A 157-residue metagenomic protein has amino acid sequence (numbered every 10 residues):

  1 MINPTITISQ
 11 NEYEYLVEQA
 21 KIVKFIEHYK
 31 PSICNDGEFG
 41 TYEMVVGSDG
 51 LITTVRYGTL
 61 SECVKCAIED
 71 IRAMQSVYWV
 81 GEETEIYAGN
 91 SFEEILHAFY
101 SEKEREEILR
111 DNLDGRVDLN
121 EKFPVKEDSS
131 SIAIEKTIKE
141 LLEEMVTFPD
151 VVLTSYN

Functional and structural regions predicted by a protein language model:
M1-N3, K65-Q75, L153-N157: Short intrinsically disordered terminal tails
P4-I6, T53, E85-Y87: Short beta-strand segments
Y13, A20-V23: Heptad-repeat positions
V23-A73, Y100-K136: Acidic, low-complexity, intrinsically disordered interaction modules
C34, V45-D49, W79-S91, S155-N157: Short, flexible beta-strand-to-coil junctions
E93-Y100: Short active-site loop/helix that positions an aromatic residue
S129-N157: Low-complexity intrinsically disordered segments
